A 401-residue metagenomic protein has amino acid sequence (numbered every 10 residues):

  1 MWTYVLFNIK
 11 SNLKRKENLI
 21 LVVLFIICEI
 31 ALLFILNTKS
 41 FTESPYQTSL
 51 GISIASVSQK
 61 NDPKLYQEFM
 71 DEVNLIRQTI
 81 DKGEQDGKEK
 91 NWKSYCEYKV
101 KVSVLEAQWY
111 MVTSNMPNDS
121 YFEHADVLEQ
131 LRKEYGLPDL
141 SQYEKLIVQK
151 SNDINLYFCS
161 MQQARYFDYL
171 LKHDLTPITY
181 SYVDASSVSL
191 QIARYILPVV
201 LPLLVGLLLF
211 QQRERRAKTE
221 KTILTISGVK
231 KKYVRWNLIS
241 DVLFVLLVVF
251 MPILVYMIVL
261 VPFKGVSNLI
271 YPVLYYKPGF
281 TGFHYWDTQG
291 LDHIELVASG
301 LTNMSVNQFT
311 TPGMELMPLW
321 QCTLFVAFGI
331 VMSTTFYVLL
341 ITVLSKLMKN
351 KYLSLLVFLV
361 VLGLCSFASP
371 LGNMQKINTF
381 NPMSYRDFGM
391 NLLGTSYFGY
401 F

Functional and structural regions predicted by a protein language model:
M1-V5, M317: Short, membrane-interfacial amphipathic segments enriched in basic
Y4-N8, L13, F210-F244: Helix-loop-helix units of permease transmembrane domains in multi-pass membrane transporters, especially ABC
I9-I27, K351-L355: Membrane-interface helix starts
F25-E29, D241, L359-G363: Residue-level recognition of pore/gate-forming positions within transmembrane alpha-helices of multi-pass
C28-S40, Y46-S56, Q162, Y166-E214 (+2 more regions): Secretory targeting signals
L33, N37-G206, F388-Y400: Membrane-embedded or membrane-proximal helical elements that form or frame transporter/channel pores
S227, L347-M348: Helix-loop interface residues and adjacent transmembrane-helix termini in multi-pass membrane transporters, primarily
T323, K351-N378: Transmembrane helix segments
